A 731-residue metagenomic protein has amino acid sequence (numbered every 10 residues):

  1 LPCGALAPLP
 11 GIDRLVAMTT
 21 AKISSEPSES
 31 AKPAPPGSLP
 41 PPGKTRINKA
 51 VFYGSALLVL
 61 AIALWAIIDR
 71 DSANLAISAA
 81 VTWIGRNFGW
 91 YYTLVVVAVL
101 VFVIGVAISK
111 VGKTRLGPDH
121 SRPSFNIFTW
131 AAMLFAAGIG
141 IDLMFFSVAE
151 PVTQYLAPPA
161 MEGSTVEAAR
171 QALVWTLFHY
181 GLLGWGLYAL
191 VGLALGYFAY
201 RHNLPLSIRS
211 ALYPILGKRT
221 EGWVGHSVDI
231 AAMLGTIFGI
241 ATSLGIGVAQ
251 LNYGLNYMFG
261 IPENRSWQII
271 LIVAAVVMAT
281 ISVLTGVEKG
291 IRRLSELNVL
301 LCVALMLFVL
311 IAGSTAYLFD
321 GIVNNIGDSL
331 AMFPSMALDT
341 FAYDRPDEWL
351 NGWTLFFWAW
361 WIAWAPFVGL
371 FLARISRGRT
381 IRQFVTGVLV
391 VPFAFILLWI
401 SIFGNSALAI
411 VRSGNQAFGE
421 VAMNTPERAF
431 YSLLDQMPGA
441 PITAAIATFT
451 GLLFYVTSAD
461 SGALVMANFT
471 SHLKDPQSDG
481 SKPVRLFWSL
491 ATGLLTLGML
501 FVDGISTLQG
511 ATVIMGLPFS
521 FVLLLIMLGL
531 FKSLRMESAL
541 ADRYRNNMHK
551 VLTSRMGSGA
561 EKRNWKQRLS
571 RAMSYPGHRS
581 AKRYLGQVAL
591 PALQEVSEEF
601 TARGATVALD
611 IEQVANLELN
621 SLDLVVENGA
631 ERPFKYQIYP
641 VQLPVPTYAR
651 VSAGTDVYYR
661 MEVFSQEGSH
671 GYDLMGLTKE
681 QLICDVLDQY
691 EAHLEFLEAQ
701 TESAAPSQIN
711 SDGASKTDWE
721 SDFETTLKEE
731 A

Functional and structural regions predicted by a protein language model:
T19-A168, L284: N-terminal alpha-helical transmembrane segments of multi-pass membrane transport and channel/translocase proteins
P33-P42, L75-V81, I108-I127, V152-W175 (+5 more regions): Flexible loop linkers connecting adjacent transmembrane helices in multi-pass alpha-helical membrane transporters
S38-K44, D69-I84, V103-R122, A172-H179 (+7 more regions): Membrane-water interface regions at transmembrane-helix termini and the short interhelical loops of multi-pass membrane
P41-A50, G85-G89, D119-A137, L173-L182 (+5 more regions): Transmembrane-helix boundary/entry motifs in multi-pass membrane transporters
G43-Y53, L57-I67, L100-I104, I139-L143 (+6 more regions): Helix-loop-helix module between adjacent transmembrane segments
K44-V59, G217-H226, I261-T280, L284 (+5 more regions): Loop-to-transmembrane helix boundary motifs in multi-pass membrane proteins
V51, G85-Y91, V95-A98, V228-T236 (+6 more regions): Membrane-interface loop-to-helix entry segments
F146-P158, V309-M332, F393-N424: Extracellular/periplasmic helix-exit of transmembrane alpha-helices
